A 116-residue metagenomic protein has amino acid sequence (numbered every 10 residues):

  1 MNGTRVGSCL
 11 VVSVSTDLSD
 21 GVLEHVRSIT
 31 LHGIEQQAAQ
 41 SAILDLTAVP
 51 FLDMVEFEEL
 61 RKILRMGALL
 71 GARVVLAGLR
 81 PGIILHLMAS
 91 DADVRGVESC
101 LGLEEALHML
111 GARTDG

Functional and structural regions predicted by a protein language model:
M1-R27: STAS-typified acidic loop motif
M1-R5, G111, D115-G116: Non-catalytic signal-transmission and effector/linker regions of two-component phosphorelay proteins
C9-L10, S41, V97-E98: Structural motif
L23-T30, G71, E104: Expand to "…catalyze enediolate/carbanion chemistry for C-C bond making/breaking, isomerization, decarboxylation
Q37-Q40, L46-D93: Amphipathic alpha-helical interaction surfaces in cytosolic regulatory modules
I63, H108-L110: Catalytic cores of nucleotide-enabled group-transfer and carboxylate-activating enzymes in metabolic and assembly-line
R95-A106: Short acidic-hydrophobic, aromatic-tinged amphipathic segments that line or gate anion-handling sites
